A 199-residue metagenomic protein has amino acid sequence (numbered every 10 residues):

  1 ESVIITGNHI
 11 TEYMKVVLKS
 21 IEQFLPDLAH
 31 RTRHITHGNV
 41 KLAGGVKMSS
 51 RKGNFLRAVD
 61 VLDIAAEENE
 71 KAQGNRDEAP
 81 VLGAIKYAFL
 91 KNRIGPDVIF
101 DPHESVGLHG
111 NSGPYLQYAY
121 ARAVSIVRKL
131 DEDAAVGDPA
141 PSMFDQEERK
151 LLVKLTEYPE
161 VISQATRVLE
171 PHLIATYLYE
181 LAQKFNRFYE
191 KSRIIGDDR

Functional and structural regions predicted by a protein language model:
E1-R199: Non-catalytic interaction-recognition regions
